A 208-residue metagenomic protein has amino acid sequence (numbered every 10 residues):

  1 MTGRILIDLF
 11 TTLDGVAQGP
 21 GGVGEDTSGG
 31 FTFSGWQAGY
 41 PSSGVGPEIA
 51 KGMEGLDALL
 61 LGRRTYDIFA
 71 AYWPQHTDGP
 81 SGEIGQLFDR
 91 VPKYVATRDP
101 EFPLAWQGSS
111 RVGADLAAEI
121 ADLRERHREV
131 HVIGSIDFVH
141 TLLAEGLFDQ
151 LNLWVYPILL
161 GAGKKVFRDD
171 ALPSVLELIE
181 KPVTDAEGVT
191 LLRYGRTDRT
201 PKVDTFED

Functional and structural regions predicted by a protein language model:
T2-L147, P157-D208: Portal/gating segments that form or line small-molecule/metal binding sites
